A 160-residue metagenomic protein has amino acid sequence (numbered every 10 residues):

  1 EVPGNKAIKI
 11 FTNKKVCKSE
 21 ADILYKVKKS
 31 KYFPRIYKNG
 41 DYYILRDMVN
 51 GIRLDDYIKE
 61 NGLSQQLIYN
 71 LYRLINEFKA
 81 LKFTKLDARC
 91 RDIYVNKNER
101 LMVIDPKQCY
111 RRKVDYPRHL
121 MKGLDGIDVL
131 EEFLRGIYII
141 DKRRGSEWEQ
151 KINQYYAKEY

Functional and structural regions predicted by a protein language model:
E1-D22: ATP-binding glycine-rich loop module of kinase domains
V2, A7-K9, F33, L45 (+1 more regions): Short hydrophobic-acidic sequence motifs that mark active-site Asp/Glu residues
G4, G40-D41, N50, R89 (+1 more regions): Short loop/turn segments that connect beta-strands within the blades of beta-propeller domains, predominantly WD40
K15, R53, R111: Conserved protein kinase catalytic core
Y25-K28, Y32-I68: Conserved structural core of kinase catalytic domains
D55-L101, P117: Conserved kinase catalytic-core helix
N98-Y160: C-lobe/activation-segment region of protein kinase-like
